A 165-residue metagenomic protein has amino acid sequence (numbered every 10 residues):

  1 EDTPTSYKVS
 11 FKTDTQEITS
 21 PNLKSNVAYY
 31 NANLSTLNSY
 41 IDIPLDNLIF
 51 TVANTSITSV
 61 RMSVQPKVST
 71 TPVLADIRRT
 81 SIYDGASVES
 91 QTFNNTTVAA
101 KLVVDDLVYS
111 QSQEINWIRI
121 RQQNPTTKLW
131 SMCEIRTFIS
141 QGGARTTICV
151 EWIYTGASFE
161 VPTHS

Functional and structural regions predicted by a protein language model:
E1-L34: Collagen/collagen-like triple-helix sequence repeat recognition
N31-S165: Extracellular jelly-roll beta-sandwich "head" domains, especially the C-terminal globular C1q domain
